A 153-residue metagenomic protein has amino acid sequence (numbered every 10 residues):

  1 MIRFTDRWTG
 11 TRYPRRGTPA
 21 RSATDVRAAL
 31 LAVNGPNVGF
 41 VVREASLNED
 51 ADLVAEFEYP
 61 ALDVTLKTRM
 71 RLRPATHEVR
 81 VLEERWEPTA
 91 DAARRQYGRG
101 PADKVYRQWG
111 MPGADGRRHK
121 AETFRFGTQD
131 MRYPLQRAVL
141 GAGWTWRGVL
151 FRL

Functional and structural regions predicted by a protein language model:
M1-L153: A composition-biased, non-transmembrane "mature-region" signal
